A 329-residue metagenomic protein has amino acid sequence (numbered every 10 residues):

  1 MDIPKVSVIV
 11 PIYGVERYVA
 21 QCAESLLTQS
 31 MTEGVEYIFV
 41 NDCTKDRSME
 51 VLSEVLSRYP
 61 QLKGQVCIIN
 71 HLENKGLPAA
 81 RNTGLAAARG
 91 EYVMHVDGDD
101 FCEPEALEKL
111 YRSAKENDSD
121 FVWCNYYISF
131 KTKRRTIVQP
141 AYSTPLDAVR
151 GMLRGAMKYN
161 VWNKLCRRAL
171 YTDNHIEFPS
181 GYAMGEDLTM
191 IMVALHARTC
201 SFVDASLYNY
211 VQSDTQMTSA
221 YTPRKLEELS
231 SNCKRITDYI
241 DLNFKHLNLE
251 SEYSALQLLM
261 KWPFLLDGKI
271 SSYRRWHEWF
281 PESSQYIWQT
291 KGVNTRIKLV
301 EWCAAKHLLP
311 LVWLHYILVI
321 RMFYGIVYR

Functional and structural regions predicted by a protein language model:
M1-S230: Nucleotide-sugar donor-binding/catalytic module of glycosyltransferases that assemble extracellular/cell-envelope
E33, Y59-L62, L247, Y286-T290 (+1 more regions): Alpha-solenoid repeat scaffolds
S53, S57-G64, E116, D147 (+6 more regions): Polar/charged alpha-helical tracts
L207-S213, S219-N248, W262-W288: Catalytic core of nucleotide-sugar-dependent glycosyltransferases
H246-L256: All-alpha amphipathic helical-bundle segments outside canonical DNA-binding/catalytic cores that form hydrophobic
S254-F264: Amphipathic alpha-helical repeat scaffolds of TPR domains
I270-R329: Membrane-interface aromatic/basic loop that binds lipid-linked glycans or pyrophosphate carriers, typified by
